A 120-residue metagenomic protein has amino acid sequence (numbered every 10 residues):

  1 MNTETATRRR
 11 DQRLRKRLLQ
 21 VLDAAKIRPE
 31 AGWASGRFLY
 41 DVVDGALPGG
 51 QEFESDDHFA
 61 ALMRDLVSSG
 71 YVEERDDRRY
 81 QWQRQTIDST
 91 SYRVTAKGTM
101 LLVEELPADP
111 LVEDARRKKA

Functional and structural regions predicted by a protein language model:
M1-A34: Short alpha-helical segments that sit at the start of domains
M1-A6, G45-P48, R116-A120: Short intrinsically disordered terminal tails
P29-G50: Short acidic, hydrophobic short linear motifs in intrinsically disordered regions
A46-L47, M63-D65, V112-D114: A composition-biased, non-transmembrane "mature-region" signal
Q51-S69, E73-R75, S89: Short amphipathic alpha-helical interaction segments
D76-D88: Short, Lys/Arg-rich nucleic-acid/phosphate-binding segment
Q85-A120: Short, amphipathic alpha-helical interaction segments positioned at domain boundaries
